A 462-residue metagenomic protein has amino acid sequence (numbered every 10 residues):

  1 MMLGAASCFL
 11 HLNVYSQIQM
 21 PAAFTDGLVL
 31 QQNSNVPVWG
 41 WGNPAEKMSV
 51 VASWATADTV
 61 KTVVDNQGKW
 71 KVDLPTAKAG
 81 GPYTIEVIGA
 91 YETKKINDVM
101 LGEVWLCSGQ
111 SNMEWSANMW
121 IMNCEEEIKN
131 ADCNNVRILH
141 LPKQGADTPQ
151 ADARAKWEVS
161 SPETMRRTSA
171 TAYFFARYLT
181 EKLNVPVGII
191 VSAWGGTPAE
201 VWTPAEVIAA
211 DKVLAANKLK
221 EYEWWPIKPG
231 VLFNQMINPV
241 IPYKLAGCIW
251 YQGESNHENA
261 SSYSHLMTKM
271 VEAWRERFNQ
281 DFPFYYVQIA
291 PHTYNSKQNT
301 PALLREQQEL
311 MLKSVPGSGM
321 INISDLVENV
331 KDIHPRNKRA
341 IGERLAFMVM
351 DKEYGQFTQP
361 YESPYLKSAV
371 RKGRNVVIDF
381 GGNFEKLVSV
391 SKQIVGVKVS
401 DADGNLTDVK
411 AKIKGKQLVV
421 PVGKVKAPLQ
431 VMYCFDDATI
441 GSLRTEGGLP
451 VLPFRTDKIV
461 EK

Functional and structural regions predicted by a protein language model:
M1-Q19: Bacterial Sec-dependent N-terminal signal peptides
Q17-K462: Cell-envelope and extracellular/periplasmic
